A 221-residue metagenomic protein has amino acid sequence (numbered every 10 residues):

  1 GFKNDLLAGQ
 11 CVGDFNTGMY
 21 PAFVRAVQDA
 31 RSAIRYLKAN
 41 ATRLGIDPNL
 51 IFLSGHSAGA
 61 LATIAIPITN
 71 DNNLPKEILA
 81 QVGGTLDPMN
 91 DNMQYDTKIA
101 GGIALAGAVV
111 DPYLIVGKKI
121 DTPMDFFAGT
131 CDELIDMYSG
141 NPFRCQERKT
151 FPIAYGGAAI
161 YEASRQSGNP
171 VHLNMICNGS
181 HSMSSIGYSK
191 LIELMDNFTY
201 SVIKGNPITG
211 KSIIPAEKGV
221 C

Functional and structural regions predicted by a protein language model:
G1-V24, T69, S184: Cap/lid segment of the alpha/beta-hydrolase catalytic domain
K3-L7, V110-L114, L134-D136, S182-S185: Extracytoplasmic/secreted cell-surface and envelope-processing proteins
Y20-Q28, F151-Y155, S185-S189: Soluble non-cytosolic domains of exported or imported proteins
V24, R31, L44, H56-A58 (+2 more regions): Gram-negative outer-membrane beta-barrel domains
Q28, S32-I120: Primarily recognizes the serine-hydrolase "nucleophile elbow" in alpha/beta-hydrolase and SGNH/GDSL folds
L50-S54, I64, A100-L105, P123-A128 (+4 more regions): Structural recognition of the beta-strand scaffold that forms the well-ordered cores of secreted hydrolase catalytic
L79-S167: The feature captures the conserved acid-bearing segment of alpha/beta-hydrolase catalytic domains
A154, A158-C221: C-terminal catalytic histidine-bearing segment of alpha/beta-hydrolase fold enzymes
